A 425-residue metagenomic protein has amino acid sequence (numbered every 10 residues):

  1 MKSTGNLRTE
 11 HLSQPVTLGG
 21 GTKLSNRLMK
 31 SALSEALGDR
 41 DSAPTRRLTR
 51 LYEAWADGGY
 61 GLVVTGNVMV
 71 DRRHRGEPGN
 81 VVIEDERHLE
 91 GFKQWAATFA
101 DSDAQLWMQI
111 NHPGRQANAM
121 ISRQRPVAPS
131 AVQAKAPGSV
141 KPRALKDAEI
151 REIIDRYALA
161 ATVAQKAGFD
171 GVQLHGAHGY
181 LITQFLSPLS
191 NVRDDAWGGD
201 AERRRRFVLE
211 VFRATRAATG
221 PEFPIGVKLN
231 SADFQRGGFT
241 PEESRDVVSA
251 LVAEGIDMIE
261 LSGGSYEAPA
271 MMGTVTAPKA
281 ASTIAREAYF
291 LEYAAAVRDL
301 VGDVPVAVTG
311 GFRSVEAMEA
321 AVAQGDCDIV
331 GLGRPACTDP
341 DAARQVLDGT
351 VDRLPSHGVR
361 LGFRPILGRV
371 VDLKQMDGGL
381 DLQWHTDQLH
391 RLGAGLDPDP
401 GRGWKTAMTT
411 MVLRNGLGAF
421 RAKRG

Functional and structural regions predicted by a protein language model:
M1-G425: Flavin-dependent oxidoreductase catalytic cores
